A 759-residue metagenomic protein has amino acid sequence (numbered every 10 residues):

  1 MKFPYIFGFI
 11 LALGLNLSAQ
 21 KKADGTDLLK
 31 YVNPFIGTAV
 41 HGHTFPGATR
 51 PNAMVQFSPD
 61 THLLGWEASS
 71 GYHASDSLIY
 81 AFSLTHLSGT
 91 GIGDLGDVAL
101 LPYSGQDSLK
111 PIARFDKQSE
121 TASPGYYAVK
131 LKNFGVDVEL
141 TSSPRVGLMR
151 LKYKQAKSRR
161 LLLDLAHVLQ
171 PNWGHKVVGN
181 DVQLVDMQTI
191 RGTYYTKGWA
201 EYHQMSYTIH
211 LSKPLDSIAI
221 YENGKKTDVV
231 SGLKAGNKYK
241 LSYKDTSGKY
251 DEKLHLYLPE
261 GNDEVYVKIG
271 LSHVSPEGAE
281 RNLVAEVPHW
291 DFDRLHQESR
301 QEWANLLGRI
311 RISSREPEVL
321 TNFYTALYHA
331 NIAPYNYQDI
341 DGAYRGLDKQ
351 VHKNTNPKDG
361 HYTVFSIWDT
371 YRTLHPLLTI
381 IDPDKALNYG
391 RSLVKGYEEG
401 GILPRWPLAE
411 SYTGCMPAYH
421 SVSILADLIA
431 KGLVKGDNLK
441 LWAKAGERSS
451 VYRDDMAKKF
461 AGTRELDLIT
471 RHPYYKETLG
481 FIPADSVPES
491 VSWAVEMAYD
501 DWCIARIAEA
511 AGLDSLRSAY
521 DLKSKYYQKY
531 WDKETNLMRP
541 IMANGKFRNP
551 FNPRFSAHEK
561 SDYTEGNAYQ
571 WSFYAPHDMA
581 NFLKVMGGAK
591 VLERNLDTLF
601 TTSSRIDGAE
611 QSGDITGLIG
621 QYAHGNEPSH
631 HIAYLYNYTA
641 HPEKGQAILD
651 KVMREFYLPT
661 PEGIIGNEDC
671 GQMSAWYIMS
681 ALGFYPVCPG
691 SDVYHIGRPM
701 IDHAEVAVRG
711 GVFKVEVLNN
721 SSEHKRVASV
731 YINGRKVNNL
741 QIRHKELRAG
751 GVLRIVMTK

Functional and structural regions predicted by a protein language model:
M1-A23: Bacterial Sec-dependent N-terminal signal peptides
I10, G14-N16, S272-V274, L428: Residues within alpha-helical transmembrane segments of multi-pass membrane proteins, especially transporters, ion
K21-H375, T379-S423, I429-V495, C503-K529 (+9 more regions): Accessory carbohydrate-recognition regions in carbohydrate-active enzymes
D500: ATP-dependent phospho-/nucleotidyl transfer catalytic cores
